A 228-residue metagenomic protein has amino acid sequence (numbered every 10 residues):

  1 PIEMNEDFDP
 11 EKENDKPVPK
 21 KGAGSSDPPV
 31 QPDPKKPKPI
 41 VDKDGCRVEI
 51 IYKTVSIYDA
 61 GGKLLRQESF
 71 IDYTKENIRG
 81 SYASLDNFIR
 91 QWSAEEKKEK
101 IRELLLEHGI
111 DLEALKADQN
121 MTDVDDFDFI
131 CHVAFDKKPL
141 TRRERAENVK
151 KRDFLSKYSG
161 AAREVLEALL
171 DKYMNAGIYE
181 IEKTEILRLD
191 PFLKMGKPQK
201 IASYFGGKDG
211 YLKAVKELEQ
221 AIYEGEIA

Functional and structural regions predicted by a protein language model:
P1-E3: Conserved segment of the helicase C-terminal RecA-like domain
D15-A228: Catalytic cores and motor modules of nucleic-acid processing enzymes
